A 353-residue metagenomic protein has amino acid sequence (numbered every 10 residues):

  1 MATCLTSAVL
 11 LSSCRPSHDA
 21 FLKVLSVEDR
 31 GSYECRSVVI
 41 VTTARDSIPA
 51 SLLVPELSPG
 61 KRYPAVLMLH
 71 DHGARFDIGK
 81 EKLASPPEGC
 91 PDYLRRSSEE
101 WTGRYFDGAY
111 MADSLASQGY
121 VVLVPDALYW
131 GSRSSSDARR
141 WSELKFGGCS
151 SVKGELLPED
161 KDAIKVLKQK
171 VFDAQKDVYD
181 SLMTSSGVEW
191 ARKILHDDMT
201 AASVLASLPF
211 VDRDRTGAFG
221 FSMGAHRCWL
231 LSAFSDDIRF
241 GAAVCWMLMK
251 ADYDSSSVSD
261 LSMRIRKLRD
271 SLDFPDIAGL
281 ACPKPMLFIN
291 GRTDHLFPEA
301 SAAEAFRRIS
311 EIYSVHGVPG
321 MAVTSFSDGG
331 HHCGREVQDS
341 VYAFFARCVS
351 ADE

Functional and structural regions predicted by a protein language model:
M1-P16: Bacterial Sec-dependent signal peptides at the C-terminal "C-region" and cleavage site
S17-G60: N-terminal cap/lid segment of alpha/beta-hydrolase-fold proteins
T42-A44, M68-A74, G291: Glycine-rich His-Gly loop
A50, K61-G73: Short beta-strand element of the alpha/beta-hydrolase
D71-H196, Y253-S255: Cap/lid segment of the alpha/beta-hydrolase catalytic domain
W190-H196, T200-D270: Primarily recognizes the serine-hydrolase "nucleophile elbow" in alpha/beta-hydrolase and SGNH/GDSL folds
F240, D252-R308, S314: The feature captures the conserved acid-bearing segment of alpha/beta-hydrolase catalytic domains
R307, Y313-E353: C-terminal catalytic histidine-bearing segment of alpha/beta-hydrolase fold enzymes
